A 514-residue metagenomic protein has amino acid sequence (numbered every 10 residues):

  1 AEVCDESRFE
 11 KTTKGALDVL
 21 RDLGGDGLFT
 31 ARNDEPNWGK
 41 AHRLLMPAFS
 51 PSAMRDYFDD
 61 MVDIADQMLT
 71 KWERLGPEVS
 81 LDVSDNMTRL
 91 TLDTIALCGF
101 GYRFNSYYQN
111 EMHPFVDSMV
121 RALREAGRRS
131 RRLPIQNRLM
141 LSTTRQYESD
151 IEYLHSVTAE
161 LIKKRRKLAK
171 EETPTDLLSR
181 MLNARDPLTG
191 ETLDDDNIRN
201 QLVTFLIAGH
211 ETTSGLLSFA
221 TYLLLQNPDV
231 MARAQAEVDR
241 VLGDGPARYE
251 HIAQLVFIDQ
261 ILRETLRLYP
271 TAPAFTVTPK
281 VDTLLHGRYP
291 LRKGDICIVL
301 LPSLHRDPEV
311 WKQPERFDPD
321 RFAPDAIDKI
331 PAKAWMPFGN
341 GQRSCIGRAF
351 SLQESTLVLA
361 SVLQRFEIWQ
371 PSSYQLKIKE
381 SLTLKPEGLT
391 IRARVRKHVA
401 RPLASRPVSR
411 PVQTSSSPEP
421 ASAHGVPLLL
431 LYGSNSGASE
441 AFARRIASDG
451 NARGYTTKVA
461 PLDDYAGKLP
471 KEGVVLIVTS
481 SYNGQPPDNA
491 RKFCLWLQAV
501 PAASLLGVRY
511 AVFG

Functional and structural regions predicted by a protein language model:
A1-Y57, I64, D82-V83, M87-T94 (+1 more regions): Cytochrome P450 substrate-recognition site 1
E6-R8, V299-I327: Conserved cytochrome P450 K-helix/beta-meander segment immediately N-terminal to the heme-binding cysteine loop
G24-T30, V203, A208, P246-E250 (+1 more regions): Cytochrome P450 heme-thiolate "Cys pocket" and heme-binding signature region
S50-S52, Q146-L216, E250, L255 (+1 more regions): Conserved cytochrome P450 catalytic core segment spanning the I/J/K helices
S52-D63, E73-L97, N105-P114, Q136-V157 (+6 more regions): Cytochrome P450
A65, L69, D117-R121, D239-A247 (+5 more regions): Cytochrome P450 proximal C-terminal region
S156, E160, G245-H286, P308: Conserved cytochrome P450 K-helix E-x-x-R motif and the immediately C-terminal K′/meander segment
T212-V230, Q235-E237, R348-Q364: Cytochrome P450 catalytic-core helices
